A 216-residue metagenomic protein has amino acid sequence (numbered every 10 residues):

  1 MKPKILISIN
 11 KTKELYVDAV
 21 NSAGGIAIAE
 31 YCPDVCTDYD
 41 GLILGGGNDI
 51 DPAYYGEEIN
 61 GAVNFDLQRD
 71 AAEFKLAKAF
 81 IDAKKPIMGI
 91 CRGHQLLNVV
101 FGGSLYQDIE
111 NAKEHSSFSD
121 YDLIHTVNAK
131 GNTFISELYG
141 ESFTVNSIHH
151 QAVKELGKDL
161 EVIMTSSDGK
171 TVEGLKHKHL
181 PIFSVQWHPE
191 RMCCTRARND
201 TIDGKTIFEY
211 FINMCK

Functional and structural regions predicted by a protein language model:
M1-R92, N98-Y106, E110-L138, H150 (+5 more regions): N-terminal beta1-alpha1 cap of cysteine-dependent amidohydrolase-like domains
G140-T144: Catalytic cores of DNA base-excision repair glycosylases
S147: Short, basic/aromatic recognition patches
